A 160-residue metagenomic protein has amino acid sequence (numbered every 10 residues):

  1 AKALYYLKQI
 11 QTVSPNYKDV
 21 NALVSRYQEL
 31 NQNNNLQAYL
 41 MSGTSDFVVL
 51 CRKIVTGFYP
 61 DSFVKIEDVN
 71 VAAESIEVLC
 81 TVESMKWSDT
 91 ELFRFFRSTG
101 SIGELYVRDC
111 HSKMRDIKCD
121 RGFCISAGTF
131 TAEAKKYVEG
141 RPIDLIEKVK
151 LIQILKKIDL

Functional and structural regions predicted by a protein language model:
A1-L160: Mixed-charge (Asp/Glu-Lys/Arg
